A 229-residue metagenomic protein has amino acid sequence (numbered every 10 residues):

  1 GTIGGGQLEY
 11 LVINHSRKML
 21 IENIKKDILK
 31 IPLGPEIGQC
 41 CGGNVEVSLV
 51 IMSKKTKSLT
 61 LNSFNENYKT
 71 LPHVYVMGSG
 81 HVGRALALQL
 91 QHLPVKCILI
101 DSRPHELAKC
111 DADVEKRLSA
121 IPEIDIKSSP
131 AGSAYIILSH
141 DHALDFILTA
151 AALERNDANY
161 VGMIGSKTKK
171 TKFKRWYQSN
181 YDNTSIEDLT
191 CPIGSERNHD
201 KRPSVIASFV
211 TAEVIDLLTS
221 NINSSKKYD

Functional and structural regions predicted by a protein language model:
G1-R103, C110-V114, K127, E213-D229: Segments forming oxygen-rich coordination pockets for charged ligands
G80-H81, A143, K201: Residue-level detector of alpha-helix initiation sites
G83-R84, L144-F146, K170-T171: Short, well-ordered alpha-helical microsegments
A87-Q89, D111-A112, I147-A151, K174-W176: Short amphipathic alpha-helical segments
V114-A120: Conserved SAM-binding strand-loop segment of SAM-dependent methyltransferases
I121-A131: Short amphipathic alpha-helix with an adjacent loop that forms part of the alpha/beta core around
A134, S139, A150-W176: ADP-ribose/adenylate-binding Rossmann-like module
I164-D229: Adenosine-phosphate binding glycine-rich loop
